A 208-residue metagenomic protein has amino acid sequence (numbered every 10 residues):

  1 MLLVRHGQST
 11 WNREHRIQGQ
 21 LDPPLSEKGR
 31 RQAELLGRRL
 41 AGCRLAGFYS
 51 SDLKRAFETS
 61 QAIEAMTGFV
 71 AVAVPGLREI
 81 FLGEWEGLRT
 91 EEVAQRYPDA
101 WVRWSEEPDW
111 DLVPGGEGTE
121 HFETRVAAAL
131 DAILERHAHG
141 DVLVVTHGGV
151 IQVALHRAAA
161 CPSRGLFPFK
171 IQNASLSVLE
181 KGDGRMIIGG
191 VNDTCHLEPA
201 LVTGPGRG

Functional and structural regions predicted by a protein language model:
M1, I133, G140-T146: Generic beta-sheet signal
L2, Q8-I63, V113-A127: Loop-to-helix element that buttresses phosphate recognition and phosphoryl-transfer chemistry
G7, G148: Active-site metal-binding loops of divalent metal-dependent hydrolases
E34-W101: Phosphate-coordination/substrate-recognition cap region in phosphate-metabolizing enzymes
R44-A46, A138-V142: Short coil/turn segments at beta-strand junctions that form active-site/ligand-binding loops
K54-R55, V150-A154: Glycine-rich phosphate-binding loops at beta-strand->alpha-helix junctions
V72, G83-E92, E135-G140, H156-G208: Acidic, low-complexity terminal tails and accessory targeting/binding regions of phosphate-metabolizing enzymes
